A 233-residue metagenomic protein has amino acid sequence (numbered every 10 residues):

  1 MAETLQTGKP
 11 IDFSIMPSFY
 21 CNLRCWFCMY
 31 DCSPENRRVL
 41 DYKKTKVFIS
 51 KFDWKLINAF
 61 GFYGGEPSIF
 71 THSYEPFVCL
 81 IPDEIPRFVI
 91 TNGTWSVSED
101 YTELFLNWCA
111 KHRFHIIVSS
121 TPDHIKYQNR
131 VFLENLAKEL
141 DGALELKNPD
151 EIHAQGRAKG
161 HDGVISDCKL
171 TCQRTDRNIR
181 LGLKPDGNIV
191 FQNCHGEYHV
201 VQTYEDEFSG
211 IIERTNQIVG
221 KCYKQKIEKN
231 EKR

Functional and structural regions predicted by a protein language model:
M1, D31, Y204-D206: Catalytic cores of phosphodiester-bond-cleaving enzymes
M1-S14, W54, C168-L170, N178: N-terminal [4Fe-4S]-dependent radical SAM core
D12-S18, L23-D150: Conserved glycine-rich "GG(E/T)P / GGGxP" loop and the immediately following alpha-helix in the radical SAM core
A143-G163: Short, compositionally biased leader-like segments
R157-R233: Accessory C-terminal segments flanking Radical SAM cores
